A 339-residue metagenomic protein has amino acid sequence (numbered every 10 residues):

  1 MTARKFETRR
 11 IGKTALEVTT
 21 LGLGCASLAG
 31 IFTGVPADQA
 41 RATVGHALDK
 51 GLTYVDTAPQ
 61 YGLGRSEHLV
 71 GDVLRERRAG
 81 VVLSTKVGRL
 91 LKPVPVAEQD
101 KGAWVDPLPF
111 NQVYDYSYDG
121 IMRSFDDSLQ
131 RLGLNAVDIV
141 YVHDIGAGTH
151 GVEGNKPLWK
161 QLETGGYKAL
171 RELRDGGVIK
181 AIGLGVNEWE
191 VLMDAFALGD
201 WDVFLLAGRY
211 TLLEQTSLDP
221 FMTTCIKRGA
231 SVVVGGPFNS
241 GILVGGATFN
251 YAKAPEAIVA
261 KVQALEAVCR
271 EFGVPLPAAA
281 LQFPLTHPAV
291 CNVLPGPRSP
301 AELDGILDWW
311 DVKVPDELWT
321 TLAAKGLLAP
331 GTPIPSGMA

Functional and structural regions predicted by a protein language model:
M1-P93: N-terminal binding-site loop/beta-alpha segment at the start of enzyme catalytic domains that lines or forms
R4-T14, E67-V81, I121-A136, S217-S231: Short amphipathic alpha-helices and their capping/turn segments at secondary-structure boundaries
K5-R10, Q39, Q60, V73 (+1 more regions): Beta/alpha (TIM)-barrel catalytic core signal, keyed to glycine-rich beta->alpha loops juxtaposed to Asp/Glu that bind
K13-I31, V87-N111, Y141-H150, L243: N-terminal small/glycine-rich loop or linker at the start of catalytic domains across soluble metabolic enzymes
E17-L21, G51-T53, R78-V81, L134-D138 (+4 more regions): Short, well-ordered coil/turn segments that N-cap beta-strands
G34-A47, S117-R131, N187-D194: Short, acidic/polar
V82-K86, D138-H143, S231-F238: Non-cysteine beta-strand/loop elements that form the S-adenosyl-L-methionine
A97-I139: Active-site gating/metal-coordination segments in enzymes
